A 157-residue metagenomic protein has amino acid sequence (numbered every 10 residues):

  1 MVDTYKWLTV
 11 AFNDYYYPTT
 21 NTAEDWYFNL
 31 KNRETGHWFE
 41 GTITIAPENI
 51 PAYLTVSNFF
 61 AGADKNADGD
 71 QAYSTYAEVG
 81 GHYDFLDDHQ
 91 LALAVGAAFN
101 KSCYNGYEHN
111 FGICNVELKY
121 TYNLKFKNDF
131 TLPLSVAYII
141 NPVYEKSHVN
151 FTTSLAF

Functional and structural regions predicted by a protein language model:
V2, Y27-R33, T42, K65-G69 (+3 more regions): Outer-membrane beta-barrel proteins
V2-A11, T44-P51, G81-A92, N123-L134 (+1 more regions): Short loop/turn motifs that connect adjacent beta-strands in outer-membrane beta-barrel proteins
K6, R33-F39, G69-A77, H109-V116 (+1 more regions): Residues that define the transmembrane beta-barrel architecture of outer-membrane proteins
T9-P18, E24-Y27, A52-G62, L91-C103 (+1 more regions): Transmembrane beta-strand segments that form the barrel wall of outer-membrane beta-barrel proteins
W38-A97: Hydrophobic, aromatic-enriched interface-forming segments
F39-I43, A77-G81, L118-Y120, L134 (+1 more regions): Membrane-embedded beta-strands of outer-membrane beta-barrel proteins, especially the hydrophobic/small aromatic
G80, A92, N100-K119: A C-terminal functional module that forms or caps the active site or interfaces directly with catalytic machinery
L118, L124, E145-F157: Outer-membrane beta-barrel "beta-signal"
